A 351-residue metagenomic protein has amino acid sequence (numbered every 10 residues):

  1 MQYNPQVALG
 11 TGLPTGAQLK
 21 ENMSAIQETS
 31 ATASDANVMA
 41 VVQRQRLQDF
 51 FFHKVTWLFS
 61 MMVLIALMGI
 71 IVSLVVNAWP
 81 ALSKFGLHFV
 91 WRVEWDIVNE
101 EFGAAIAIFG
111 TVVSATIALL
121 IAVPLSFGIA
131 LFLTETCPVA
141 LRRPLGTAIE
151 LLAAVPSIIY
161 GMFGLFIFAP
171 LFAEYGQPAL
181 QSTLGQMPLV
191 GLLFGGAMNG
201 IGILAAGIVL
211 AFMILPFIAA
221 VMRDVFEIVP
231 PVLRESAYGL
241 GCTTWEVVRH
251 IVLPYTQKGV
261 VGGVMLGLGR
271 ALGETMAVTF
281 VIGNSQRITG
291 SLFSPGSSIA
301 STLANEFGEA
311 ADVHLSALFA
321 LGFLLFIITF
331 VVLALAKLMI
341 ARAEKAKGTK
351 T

Functional and structural regions predicted by a protein language model:
M1-S60, A336-T351: Transmembrane alpha-helical segments of polytopic membrane transport and secretion proteins
A36-V55, L74-A118, P138-V139, G196 (+1 more regions): Periplasmic/extracellular loop-to-transmembrane helix junction in inner-membrane transport proteins
K84-A105, M162-F212, G283: Membrane-interfacial helix termini and adjacent extracytoplasmic/periplasmic loops of multi-pass transporters
F109, V113, I117-I121, L125 (+4 more regions): Hydrophobic alpha-helical transmembrane segments of multipass integral membrane proteins, especially permease/channel
A118-I149, A336-K345: Transmembrane-helix boundary motif in ABC transporter permease subunits
L151, V155, I159, I218-P230 (+2 more regions): Transmembrane alpha-helices
R223-E227, P231, N305-A311, L315-T351: C-terminal transmembrane helix and the adjacent membrane-cytosol boundary/short C-terminal tail of inner/organellar
V278-F326: Interhelical loop and adjacent transmembrane-helix boundary motif in polytopic membrane transport permeases
